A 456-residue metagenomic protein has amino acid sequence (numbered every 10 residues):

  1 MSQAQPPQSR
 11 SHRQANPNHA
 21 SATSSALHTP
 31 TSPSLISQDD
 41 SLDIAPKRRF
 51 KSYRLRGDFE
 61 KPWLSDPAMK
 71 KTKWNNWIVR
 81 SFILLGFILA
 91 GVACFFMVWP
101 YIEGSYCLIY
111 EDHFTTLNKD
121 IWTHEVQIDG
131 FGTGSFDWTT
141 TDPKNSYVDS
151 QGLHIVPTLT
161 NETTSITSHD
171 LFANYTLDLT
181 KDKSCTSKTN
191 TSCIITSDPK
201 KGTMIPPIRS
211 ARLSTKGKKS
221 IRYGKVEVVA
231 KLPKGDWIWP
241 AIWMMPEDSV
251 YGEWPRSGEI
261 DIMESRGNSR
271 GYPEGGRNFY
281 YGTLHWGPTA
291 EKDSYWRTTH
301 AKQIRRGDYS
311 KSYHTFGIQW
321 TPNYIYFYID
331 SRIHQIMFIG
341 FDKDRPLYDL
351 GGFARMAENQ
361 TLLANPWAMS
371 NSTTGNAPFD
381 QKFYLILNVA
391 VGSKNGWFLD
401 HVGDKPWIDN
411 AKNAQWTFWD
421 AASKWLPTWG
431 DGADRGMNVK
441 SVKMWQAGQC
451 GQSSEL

Functional and structural regions predicted by a protein language model:
M1-L456: GH16 jelly-roll
